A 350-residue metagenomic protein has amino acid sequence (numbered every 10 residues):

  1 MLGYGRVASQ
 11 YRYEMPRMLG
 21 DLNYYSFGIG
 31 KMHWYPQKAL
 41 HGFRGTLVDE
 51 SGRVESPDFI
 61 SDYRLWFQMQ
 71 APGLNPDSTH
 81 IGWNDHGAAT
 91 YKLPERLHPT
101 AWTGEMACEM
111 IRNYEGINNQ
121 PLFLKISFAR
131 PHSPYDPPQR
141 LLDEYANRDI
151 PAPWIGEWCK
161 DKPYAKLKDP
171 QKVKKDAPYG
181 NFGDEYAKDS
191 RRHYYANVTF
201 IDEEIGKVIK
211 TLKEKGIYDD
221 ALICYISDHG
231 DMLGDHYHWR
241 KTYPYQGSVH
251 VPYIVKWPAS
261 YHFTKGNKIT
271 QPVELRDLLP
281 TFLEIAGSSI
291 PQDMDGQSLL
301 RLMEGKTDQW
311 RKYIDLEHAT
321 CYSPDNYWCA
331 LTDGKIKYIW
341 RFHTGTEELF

Functional and structural regions predicted by a protein language model:
M1-F342, T346-E348: Formylglycine-dependent sulfatase
